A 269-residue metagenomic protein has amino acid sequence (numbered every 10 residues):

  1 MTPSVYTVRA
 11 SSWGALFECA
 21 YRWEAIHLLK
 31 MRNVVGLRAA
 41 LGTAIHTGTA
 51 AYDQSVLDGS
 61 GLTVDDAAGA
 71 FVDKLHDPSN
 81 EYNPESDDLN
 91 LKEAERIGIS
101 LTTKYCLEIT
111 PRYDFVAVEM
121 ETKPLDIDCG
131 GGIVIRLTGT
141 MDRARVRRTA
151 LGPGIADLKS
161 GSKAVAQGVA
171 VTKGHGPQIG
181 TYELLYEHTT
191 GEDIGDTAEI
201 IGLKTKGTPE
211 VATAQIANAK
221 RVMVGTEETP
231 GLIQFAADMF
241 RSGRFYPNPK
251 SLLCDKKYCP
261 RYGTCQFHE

Functional and structural regions predicted by a protein language model:
M1-E18, I135-A150, T226-P230: An acidic intrinsically disordered interaction segment
T7, D65, V171-K173, E183-E269: Metal-dependent nuclease catalytic regions and adjoining charged, substrate-binding loops involved in nucleic-acid end
S11, N33-L41, F245-C254: Structural motif
G14-L57, E95, R261: Nuclease catalytic cores
A15-W23, A44-H46, G61-E81, I194-G207: Short, compositionally biased low-complexity segments
F17-A25, G152-K159, L232-A237: Active-site-adjacent bridging/hinge elements
G48-K123: A non-catalytic, helix-rich entry segment at domain boundaries
A117-T189: Non-catalytic protein-protein interaction segments used by genome-maintenance enzymes to assemble and couple activities
